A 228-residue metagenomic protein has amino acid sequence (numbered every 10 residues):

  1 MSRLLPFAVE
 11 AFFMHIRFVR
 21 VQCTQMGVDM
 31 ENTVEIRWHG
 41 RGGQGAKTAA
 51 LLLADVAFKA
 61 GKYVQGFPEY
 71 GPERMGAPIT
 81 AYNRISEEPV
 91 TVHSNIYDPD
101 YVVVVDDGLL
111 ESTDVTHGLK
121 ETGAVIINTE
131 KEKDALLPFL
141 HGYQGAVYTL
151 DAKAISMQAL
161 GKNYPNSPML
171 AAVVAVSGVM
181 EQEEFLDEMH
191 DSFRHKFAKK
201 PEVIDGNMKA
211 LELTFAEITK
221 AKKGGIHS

Functional and structural regions predicted by a protein language model:
S2-L5: Short, often N-terminal, low-complexity regions that either remain intrinsically disordered or form a short helix
A8-D29, G224: Short, Lys/Arg-enriched N-terminal segments with co-localized hydrophobic residues within the first ~10-30 amino acids
Q25-S228: Active-site cofactor/cluster-binding pocket
